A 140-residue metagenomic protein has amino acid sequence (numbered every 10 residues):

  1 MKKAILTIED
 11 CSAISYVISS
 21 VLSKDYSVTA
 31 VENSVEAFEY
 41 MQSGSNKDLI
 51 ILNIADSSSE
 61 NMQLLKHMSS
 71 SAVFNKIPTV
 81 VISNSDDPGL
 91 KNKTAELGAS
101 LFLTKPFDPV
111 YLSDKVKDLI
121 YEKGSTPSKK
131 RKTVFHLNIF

Functional and structural regions predicted by a protein language model:
K2-A13, I18-S19, I50-N53: Conserved acidic segment of CheY-like receiver
S12-A30, S34-E36: Two-component/phosphorelay signaling modules centered on CheY-like receiver
S34, D48-M68: Conserved phosphotransfer microenvironments
E39, M62-N75: Short amphipathic alpha-helix used as the core "switch/output" element in two-component signaling
Q63, D86-L101: Alpha4 helix (beta4-alpha4-beta5 surface) of REC/receiver domains from two-component response regulators
F107-V116: C-terminal output helix
K123-F140: CheY-like receiver
